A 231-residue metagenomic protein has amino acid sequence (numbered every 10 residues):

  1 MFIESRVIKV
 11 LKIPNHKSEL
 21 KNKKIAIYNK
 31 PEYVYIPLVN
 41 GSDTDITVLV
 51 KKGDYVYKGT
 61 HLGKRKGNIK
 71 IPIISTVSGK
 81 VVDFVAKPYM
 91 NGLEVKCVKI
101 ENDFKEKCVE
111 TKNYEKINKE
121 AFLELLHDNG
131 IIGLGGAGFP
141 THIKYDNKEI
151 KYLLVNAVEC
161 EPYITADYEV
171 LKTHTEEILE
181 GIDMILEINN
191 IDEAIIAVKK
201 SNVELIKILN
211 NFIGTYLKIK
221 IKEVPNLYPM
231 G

Functional and structural regions predicted by a protein language model:
M1-L49, K99: N-terminal, Lys/Arg-enriched amphipathic/low-complexity engagement segments that precede the first folded domain
Y35-P37, T47-L49, G63, P72 (+3 more regions): Structured core elements
T44-D45, L49, K66, V109-T111: Aromatic/His-enriched, Gly/Pro-containing loop or helix-boundary segments that lie immediately adjacent to catalytic
I46-Y55, G59: Short histidine-centered loop motifs in beta-beta connectors
Y57, G63, V82-D83: Hydrophobic beta-strand signal
H61-K70, P88: Short, charged beta-turn/beta-strand-edge "cap" motif at the junction between a beta-strand and an adjacent loop
I74-G231: Iron-sulfur-associated redox domains of electron-transfer enzymes in respiratory and anaerobic energy metabolism
